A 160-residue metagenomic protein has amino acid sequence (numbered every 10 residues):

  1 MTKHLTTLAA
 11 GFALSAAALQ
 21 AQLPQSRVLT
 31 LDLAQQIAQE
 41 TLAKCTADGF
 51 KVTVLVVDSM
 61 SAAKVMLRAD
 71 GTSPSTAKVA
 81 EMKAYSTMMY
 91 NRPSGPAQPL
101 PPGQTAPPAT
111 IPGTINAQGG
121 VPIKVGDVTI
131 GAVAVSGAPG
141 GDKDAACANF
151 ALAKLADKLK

Functional and structural regions predicted by a protein language model:
M1-L5: Positively charged n-region of N-terminal signal peptides that target proteins for export
T6-Q20: Bacterial N-terminal signal peptides
Q20-K160: Flexible, solvent-exposed loop/hinge segments and secondary-structure transition points
